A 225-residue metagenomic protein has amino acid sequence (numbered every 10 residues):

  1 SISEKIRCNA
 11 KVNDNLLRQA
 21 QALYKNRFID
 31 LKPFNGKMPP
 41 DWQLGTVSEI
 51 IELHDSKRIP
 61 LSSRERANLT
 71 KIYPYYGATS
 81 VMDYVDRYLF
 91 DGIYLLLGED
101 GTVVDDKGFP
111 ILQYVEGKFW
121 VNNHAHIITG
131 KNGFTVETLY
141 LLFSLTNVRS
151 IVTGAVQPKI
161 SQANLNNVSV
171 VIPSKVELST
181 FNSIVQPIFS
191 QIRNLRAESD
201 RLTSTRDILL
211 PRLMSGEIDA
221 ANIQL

Functional and structural regions predicted by a protein language model:
S1-P60, E65-G77, V171, K175-A221: Non-catalytic DNA-recognition/assembly elements of restriction-modification systems
P39, Q43-P173, Q224-L225: DNA target-recognition domains and sequence-specific DNA-contacting regions of bacterial/archaeal
